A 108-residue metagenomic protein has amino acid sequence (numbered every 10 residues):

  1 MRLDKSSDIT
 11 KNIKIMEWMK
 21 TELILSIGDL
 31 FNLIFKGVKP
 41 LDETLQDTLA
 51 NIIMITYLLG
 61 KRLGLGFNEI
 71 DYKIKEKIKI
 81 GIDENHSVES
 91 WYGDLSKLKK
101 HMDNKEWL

Functional and structural regions predicted by a protein language model:
M1-L49, I53-L108: Flexible "arm" and connector segments at domain edges
